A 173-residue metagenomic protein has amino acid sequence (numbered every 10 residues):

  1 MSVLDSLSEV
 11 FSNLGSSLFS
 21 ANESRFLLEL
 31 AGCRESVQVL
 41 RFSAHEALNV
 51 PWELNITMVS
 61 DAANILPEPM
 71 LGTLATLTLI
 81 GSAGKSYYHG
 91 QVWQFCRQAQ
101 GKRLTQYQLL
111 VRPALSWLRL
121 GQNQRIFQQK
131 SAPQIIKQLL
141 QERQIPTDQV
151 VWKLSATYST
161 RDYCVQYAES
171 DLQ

Functional and structural regions predicted by a protein language model:
M1-Y87, F95-R97, T105-L118, Q122-Q141 (+1 more regions): Juxtamembrane "anchor/assembly" segments of surface/extracellular structural proteins
L118-I135, K153-Q173: Short acidic/polar beta-strand-loop edge motifs in secreted extracellular and Gram-negative envelope-associated
Q144-L154: Short, well-structured beta-strand/strand-turn elements
